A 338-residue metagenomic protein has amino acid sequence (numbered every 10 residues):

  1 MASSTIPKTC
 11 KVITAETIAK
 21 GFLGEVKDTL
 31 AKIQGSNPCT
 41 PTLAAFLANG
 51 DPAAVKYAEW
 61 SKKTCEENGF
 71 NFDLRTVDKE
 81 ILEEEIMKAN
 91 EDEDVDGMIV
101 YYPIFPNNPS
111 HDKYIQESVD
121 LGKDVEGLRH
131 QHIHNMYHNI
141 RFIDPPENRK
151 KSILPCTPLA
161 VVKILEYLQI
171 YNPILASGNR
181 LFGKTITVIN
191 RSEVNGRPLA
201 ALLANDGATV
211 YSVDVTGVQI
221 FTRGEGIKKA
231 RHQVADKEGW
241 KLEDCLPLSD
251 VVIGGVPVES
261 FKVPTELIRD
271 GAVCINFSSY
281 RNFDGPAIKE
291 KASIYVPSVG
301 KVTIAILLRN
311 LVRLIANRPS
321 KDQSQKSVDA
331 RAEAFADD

Functional and structural regions predicted by a protein language model:
A2, I6-N37, S152-P173: Short N-terminal or domain-adjacent regulatory/targeting segments
P7, V12, F22-T40, L47 (+1 more regions): Adenosine-phosphate binding glycine-rich loop
A48-E59, F142-V263, V273, K289-E290: Glycine-rich phosphate/diphosphate-binding loop of Rossmann-like nucleotide-binding domains
T64-V77, V210-D214: Short beta-strand elements in bilobed, periplasmic/extracellular small-molecule ligand-binding domains
N71, R75-T157, A287: Phosphate/diphosphate ligand-binding glycine-rich loop within oxidoreductases
E91, D244-L246, L267: Structural alpha-helical scaffold elements that stabilize or flank donor/cofactor-binding regions in carbohydrate
P103, G255-V258, S278-S279: Short glycine-/small-residue-rich Rossmann-like dinucleotide-binding loops
K113-D144, D270-S324: Rossmann-fold NAD(P)-binding glycine/threonine-rich loop
